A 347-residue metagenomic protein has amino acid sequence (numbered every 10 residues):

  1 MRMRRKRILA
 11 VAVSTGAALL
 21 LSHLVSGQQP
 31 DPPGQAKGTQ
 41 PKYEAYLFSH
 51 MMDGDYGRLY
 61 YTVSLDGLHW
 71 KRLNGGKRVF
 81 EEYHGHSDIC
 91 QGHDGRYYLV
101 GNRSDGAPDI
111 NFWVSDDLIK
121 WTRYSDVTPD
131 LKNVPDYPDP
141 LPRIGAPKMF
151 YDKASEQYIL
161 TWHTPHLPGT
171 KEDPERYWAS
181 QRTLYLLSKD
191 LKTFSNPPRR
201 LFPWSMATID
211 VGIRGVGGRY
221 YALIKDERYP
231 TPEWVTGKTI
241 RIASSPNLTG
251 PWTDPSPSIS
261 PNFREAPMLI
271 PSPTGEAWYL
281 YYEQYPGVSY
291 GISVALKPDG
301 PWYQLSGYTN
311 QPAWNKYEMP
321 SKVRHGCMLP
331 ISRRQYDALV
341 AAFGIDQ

Functional and structural regions predicted by a protein language model:
R4-A10, G27: N-terminal export leaders
V11-A12, D55: N-terminal hydrophobic alpha-helix used for membrane targeting or insertion
A12-H23: Bacterial N-terminal signal peptides
Q29-Q347: Carbohydrate-active catalytic/glycan-binding domains of CAZyme proteins, especially the secreted or lumenal ectodomains
